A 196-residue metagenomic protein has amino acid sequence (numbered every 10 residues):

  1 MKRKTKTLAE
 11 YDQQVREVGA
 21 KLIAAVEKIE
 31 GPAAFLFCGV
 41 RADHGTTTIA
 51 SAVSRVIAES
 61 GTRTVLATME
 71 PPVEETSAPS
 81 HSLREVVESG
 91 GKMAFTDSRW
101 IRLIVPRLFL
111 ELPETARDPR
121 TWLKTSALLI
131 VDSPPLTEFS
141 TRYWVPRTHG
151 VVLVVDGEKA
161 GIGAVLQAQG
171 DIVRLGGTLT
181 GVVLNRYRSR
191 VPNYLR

Functional and structural regions predicted by a protein language model:
K2-R16, A20, E27-H44, E59-L128 (+3 more regions): P-loop/Walker-type NTP enzyme "switch/lid" segment
V26-E27, G176: Secondary-structure transition/hinge residues
I49: Hydrophobic positions on the alpha1 helix immediately C-terminal to the Walker A/P-loop
A52, P113-R196: Conserved catalytic-core segment of NTP-binding enzymes
V56: Rossmann-fold NAD(P)-dependent oxidoreductase module
